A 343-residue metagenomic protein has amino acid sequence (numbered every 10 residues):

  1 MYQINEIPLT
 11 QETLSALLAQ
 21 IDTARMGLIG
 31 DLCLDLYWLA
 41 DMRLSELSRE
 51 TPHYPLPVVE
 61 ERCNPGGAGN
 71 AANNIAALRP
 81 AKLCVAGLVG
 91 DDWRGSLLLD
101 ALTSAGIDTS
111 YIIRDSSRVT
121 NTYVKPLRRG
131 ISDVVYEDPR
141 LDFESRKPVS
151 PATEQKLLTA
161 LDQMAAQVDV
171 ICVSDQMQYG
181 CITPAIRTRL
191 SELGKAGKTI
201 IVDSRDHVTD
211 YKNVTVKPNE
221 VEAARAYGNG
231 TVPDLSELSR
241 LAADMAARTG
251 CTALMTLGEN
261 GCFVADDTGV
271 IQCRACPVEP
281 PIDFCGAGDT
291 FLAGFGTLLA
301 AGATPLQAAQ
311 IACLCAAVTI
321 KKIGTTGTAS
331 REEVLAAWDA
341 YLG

Functional and structural regions predicted by a protein language model:
M1-L83, R274, V278-P281: Glycine-rich phosphate/adenosyl-contacting loop at the front of the ribokinase-like
S48-P57, D133-K147, P218-A226: Gly-rich Lys/Arg/Thr-decorated short loops/hinges at beta-loop-alpha junctions or inter-strand turns that position
V89-A105: A glycine-rich beta-to-alpha transition motif near the start of alpha/beta enzyme domains, typified by
A101-S117: A glycine-rich helix N-cap at a beta->alpha junction
R114-D115, Y123-A165: Conserved phosphate-binding/catalytic loop of the ribokinase/pfkB sugar-kinase fold
Q167-C181: Short acidic, glycine-rich surface-loop motifs adjacent to enzyme active sites
Q178-I271: Conserved phosphate/ATP/ADP-binding segment of small-molecule kinases
R248-T252, C276-Y341: Conserved post-catalytic alpha-helical subdomain immediately downstream of the catalytic base and nucleotide-binding
